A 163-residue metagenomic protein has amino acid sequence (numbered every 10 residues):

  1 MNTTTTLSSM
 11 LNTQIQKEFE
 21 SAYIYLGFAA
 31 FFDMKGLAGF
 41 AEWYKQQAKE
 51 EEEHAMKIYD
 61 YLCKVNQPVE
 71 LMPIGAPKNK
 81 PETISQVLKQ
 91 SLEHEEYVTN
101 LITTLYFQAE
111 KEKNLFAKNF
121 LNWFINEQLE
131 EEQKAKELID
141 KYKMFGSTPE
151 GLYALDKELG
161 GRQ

Functional and structural regions predicted by a protein language model:
M1-Q163: Iron-associated oxidoreductase/ferritin-like identity signal
